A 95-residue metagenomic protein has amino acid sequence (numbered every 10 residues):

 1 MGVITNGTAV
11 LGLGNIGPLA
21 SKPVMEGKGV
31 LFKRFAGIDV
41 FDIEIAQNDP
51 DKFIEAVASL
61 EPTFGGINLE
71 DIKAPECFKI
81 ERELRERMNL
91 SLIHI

Functional and structural regions predicted by a protein language model:
M1-M88: N-terminal ligand-binding/catalytic initiation module
I93-I95: Conserved small/polar residues in nucleotide/adenosyl-binding loops
